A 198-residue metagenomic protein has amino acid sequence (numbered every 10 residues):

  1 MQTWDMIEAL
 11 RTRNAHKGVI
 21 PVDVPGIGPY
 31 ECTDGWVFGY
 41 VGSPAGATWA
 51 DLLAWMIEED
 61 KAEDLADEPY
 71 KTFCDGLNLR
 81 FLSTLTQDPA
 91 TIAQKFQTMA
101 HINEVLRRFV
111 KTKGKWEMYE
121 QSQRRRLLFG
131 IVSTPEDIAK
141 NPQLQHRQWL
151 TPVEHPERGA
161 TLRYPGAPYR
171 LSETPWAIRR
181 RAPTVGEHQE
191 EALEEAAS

Functional and structural regions predicted by a protein language model:
M1, A93, A139-Q143: Short, solvent-exposed polar/charged micro-motifs at secondary-structure junctions
M1-G18, V24-I27: Substrate-binding/catalytic subdomain of NAD(P)-dependent oxidoreductase enzymes
D23-P25, C32, Y164-G166: Short, solvent-exposed loop/turn segments at the edges of secondary structure
G26-I27, T33-R125, F129: Aromatic-enriched alpha-helical interface/lid elements that frame and gate functional surfaces
D60, R126, Q148, A197-S198: Glycine-centered loop/turn motif at secondary-structure junctions
V110-S172: C-terminal core of ALDH-fold dehydrogenases
H155-S198: Flexible, small-/acidic-enriched active-site or ligand-binding loops
